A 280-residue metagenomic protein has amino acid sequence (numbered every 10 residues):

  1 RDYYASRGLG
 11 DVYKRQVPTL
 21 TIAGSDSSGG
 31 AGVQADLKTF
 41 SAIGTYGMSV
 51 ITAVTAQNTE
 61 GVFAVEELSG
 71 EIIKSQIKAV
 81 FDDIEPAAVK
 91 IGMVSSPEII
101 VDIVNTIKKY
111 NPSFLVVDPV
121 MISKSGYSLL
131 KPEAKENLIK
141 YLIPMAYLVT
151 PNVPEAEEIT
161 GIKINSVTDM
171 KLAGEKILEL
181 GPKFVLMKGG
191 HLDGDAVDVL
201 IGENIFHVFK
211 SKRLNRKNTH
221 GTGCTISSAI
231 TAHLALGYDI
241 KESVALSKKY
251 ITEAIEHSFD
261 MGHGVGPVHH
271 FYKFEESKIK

Functional and structural regions predicted by a protein language model:
R1-Y13: Single conserved hydrophobic/aromatic residue that forms the stacking wall/gate of nucleotide- or nucleobase-binding
K14-T21, S41-K124: Conserved N-terminal subdomain of the carbohydrate kinase-like
I22-S28, F206-H220: Short pre-catalytic strand/loop immediately N-terminal to key active-site residues, enriched for Gly-Thr
S27-A31, V94-V104, L129-P132: Glycine-rich anion/phosphate-binding loops
Q34, E157-E158, R216-I240: Short, small-residue alpha-helix embedded
I43-M48, H233-S247: Phosphate-handling active-site elements
E67, E242-K280: Charged C-terminal helix
P132-F206: Conserved phosphate/ATP/ADP-binding segment of small-molecule kinases
